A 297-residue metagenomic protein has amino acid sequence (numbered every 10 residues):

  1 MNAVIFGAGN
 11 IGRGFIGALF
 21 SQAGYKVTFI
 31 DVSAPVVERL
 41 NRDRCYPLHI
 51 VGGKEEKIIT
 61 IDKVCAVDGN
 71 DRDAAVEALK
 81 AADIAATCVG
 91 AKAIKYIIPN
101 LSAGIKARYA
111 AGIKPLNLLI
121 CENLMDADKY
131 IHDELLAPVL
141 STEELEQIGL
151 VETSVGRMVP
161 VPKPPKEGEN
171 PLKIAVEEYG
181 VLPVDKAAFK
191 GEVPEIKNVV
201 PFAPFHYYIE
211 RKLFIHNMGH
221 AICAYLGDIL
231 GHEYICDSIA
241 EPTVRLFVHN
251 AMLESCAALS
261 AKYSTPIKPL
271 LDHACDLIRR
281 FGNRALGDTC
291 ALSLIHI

Functional and structural regions predicted by a protein language model:
M1-F6, N10-I295: Substrate/ligand-engaging "lid" and interaction regions
